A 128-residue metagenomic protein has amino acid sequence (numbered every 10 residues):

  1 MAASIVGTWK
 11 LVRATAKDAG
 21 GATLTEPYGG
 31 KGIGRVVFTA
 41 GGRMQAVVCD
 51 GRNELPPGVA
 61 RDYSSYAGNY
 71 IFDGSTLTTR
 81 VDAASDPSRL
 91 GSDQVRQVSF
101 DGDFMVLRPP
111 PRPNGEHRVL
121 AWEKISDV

Functional and structural regions predicted by a protein language model:
M1-V128: Lipid interaction determinants
